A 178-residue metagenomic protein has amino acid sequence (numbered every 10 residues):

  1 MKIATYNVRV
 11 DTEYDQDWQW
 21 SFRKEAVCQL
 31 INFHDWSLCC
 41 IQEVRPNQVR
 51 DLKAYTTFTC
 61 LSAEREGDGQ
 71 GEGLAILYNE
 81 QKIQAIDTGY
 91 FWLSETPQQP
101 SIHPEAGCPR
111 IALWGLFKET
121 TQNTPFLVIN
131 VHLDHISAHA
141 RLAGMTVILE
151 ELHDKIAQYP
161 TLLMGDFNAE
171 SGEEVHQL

Functional and structural regions predicted by a protein language model:
M1, S37-L38, F126, P160-L162: Short, Asp-centered acidic motifs that coordinate Mg2+ and/or phosphate in catalytic or ligand-binding sites
M1-Y14, I86-F91, W114, T124-D134: Active-site-proximal beta-strand elements of phosphoester/diester hydrolases
M1-Y55, R65-E72: N-terminal, active-site-proximal structural segment of metallo-dependent hydrolase catalytic domains
R9, R45, H132-D134, F167-E170: Catalytic metal-binding/acid-base residues of hydrolase active sites
T12-Q16, L93-P104, V131-R141: Surface-exposed cleft-lining segments at the edges of enzyme active sites
L38-P125: Structured beta-strand-rich core segments of catalytic domains in phosphoester-bond hydrolases
L127, S137-L178: Metal-dependent phosphoesterases centered on the DNase I-like endonuclease/exonuclease/phosphatase
